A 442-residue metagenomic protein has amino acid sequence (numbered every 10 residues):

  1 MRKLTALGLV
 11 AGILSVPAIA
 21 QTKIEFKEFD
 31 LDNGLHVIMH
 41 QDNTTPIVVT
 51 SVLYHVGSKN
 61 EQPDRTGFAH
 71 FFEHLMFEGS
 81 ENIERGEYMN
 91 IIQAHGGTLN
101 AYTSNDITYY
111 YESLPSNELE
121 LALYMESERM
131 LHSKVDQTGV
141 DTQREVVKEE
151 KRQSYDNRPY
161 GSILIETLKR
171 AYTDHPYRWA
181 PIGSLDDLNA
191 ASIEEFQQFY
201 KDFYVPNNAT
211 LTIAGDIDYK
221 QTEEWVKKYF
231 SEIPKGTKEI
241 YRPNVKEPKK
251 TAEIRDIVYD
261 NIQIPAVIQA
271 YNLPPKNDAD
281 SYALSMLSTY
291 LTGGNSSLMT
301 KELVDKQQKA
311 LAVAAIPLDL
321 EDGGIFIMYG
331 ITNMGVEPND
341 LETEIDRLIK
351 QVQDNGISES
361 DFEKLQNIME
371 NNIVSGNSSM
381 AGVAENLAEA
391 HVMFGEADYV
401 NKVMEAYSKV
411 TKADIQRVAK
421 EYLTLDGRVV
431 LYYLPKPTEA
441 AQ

Functional and structural regions predicted by a protein language model:
L4-L7, G12, I19-H36, D218-V258 (+3 more regions): Proteolytic maturation boundary segments
H40, T45-E61, G67-F71, R85-M130 (+6 more regions): M16 family metallopeptidases and their MPP-like homologs
T66-S80: Active-site SXXK
E78-G79, M130-T138, I357-S358: Short, polar/flexible loop-turn hinges at active-site or ligand-entry regions and domain interfaces
R144, Q197-Y229, G427: Non-catalytic, conformational "gating/processing" segments within enzyme and secreted inhibitor domains
R152, K169, K238-S296, A406: His/Glu-based metal-binding/catalytic segments typifying zinc-dependent metallopeptidases
